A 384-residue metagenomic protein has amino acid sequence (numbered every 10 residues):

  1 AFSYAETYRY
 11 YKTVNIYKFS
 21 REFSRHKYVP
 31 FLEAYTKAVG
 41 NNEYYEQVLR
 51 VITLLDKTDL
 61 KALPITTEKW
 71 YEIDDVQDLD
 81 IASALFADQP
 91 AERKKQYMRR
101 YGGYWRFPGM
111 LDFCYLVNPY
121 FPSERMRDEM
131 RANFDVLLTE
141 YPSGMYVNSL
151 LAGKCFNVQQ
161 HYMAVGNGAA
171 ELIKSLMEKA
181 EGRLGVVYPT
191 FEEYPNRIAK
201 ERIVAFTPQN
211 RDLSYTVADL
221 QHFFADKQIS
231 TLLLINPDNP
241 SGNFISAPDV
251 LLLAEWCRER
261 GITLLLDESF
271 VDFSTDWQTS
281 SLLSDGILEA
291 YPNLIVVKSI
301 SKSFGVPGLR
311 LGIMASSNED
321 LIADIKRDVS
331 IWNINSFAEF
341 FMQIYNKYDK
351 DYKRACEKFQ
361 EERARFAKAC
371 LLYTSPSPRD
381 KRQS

Functional and structural regions predicted by a protein language model:
A1-V39: Conserved core of the sugar-phosphate nucleotidyltransferase
K12-I16, N293-L371: PLP-dependent aminotransferase class I/II
R50-L63: Catalytic donor-sugar/metal-binding loop of nucleotide-sugar-dependent glycosyltransferases
L85-E140, K227-Q228: N-terminal "arm"/small-domain region of PLP-dependent enzymes with the aminotransferase-like
Y141-P142, G153-S175: Short loop-beta-helix segment that forms the pyridoxal 5′-phosphate
E178-L234: PLP-dependent aminotransferase-like
Y215-D226, P240-S303: Active-site pre-lysine segment of PLP-dependent enzymes
Y373-Q383: Conserved small/polar residues in nucleotide/adenosyl-binding loops
